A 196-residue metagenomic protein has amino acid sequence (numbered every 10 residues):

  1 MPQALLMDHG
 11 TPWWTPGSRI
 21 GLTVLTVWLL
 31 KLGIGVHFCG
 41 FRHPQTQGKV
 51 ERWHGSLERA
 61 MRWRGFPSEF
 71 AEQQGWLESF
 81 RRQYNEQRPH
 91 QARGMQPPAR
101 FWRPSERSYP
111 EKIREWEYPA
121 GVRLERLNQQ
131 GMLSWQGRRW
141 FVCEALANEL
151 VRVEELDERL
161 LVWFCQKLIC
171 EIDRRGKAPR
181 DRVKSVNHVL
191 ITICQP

Functional and structural regions predicted by a protein language model:
M1-E78, Q83, E171-G176, R180: RNase H-like DDE/DDD metal-dependent nuclease/strand-transfer catalytic core used by mobile genetic elements
Q83-P196: C-terminal, beta-rich DNA-binding module of retroviral/retroelements integrases
